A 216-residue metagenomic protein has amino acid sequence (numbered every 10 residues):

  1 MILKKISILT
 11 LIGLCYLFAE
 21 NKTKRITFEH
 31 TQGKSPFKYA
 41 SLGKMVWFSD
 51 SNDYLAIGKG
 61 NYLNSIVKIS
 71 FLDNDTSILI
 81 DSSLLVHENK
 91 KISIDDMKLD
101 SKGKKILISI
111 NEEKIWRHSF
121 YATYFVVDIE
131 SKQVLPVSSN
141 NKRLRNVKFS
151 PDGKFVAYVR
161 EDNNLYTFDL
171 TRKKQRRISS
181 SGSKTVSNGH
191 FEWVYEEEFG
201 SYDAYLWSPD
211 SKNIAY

Functional and structural regions predicted by a protein language model:
I2-L9: Sec-dependent signal peptide recognition, specifically the positively charged N-region followed immediately by
T10-L11, K174: A periodicity- and composition-biased signal for non-globular, repetitive helical segments
L11-A19: Hydrophobic h-region of N-terminal signal peptides that target proteins for export in Gram-negative bacteria
F18-Y216: Beta-propeller folds
